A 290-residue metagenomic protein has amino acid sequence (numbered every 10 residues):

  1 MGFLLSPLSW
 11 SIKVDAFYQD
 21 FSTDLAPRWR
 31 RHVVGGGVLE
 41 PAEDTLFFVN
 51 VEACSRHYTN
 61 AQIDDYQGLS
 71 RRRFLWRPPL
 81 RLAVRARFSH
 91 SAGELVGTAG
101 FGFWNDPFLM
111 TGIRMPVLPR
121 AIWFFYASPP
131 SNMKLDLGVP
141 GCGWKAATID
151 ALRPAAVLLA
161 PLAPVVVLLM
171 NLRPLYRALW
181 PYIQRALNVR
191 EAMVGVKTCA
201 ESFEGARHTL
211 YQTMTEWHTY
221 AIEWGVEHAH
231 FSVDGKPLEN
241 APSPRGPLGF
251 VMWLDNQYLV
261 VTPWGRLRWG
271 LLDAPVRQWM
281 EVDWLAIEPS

Functional and structural regions predicted by a protein language model:
F3-V33: Extracellular carbohydrate-recognition regions
D24-V51: Extracellular glycan-recognition surfaces and repeat-rich motifs
F47-E191: Secretory/extracellular carbohydrate-interaction modules and structurally similar beta-sandwich "look-alikes"
P79, T198-A221, P247: Trp-centered recognition loops
V84, E216-W224, A229-F231: Short tryptophan-centered beta-strand motifs in secreted/extracellular beta-sheet-rich domains of glycan-recognition
A86-F88, W224, L254-N256: Short beta-strand segments enriched in hydrophobic/aromatic residues within well-folded beta-rich domains
S91-G93, G246-S290: Ligand-recognition surfaces built from glycine- and aromatic
S232-K236: Short strand-turn-strand beta-turns centered on an Asx-Gly dipeptide
